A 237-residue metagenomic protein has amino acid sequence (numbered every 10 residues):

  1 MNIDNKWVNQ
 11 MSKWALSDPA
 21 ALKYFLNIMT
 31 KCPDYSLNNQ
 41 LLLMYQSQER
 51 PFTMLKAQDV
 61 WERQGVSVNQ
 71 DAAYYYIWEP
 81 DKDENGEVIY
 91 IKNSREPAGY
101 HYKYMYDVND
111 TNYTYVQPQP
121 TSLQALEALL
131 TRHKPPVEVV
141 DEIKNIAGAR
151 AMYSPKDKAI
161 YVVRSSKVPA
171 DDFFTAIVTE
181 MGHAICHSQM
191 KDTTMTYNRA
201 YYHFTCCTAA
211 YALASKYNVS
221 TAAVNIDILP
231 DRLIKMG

Functional and structural regions predicted by a protein language model:
M1-G237: N-terminal accessory/interface modules of nucleic-acid-binding and processing proteins
